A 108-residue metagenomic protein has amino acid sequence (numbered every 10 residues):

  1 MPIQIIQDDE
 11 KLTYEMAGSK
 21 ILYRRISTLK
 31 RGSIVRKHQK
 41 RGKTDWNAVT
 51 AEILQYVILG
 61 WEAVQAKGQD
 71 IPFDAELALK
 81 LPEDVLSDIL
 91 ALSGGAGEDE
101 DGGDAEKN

Functional and structural regions predicted by a protein language model:
M1-E10: Extended acidic low-complexity intrinsically disordered regions
A17-N108: Short, surface-exposed, charged amphipathic helix/loop patches that serve as local interaction elements
